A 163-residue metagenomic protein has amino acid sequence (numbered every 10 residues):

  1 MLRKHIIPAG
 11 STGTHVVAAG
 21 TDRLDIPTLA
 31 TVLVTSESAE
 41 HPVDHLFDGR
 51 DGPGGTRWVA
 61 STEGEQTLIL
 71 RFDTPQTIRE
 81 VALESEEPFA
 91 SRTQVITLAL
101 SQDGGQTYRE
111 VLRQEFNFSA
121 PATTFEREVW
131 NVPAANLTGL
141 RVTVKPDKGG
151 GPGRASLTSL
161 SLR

Functional and structural regions predicted by a protein language model:
M1-D73, E86-A90, S161: Disordered, acidic Ser/Thr/Pro-rich linker "stalks" and the adjacent N-terminal cap of the next globular domain
L2-T12, S61-E65, P88-R163: Trp- and acidic/polar-enriched beta-sheet ligand-binding modules for extracellular glycan and matrix recognition
E65, D73-E80, L137-T138: Extended extracellular/luminal ectodomain segments enriched in beta-structured repeat modules
T77-P88, V142: A short beta-strand element within beta-rich, extracytoplasmic domains of secreted/secretory-pathway proteins
